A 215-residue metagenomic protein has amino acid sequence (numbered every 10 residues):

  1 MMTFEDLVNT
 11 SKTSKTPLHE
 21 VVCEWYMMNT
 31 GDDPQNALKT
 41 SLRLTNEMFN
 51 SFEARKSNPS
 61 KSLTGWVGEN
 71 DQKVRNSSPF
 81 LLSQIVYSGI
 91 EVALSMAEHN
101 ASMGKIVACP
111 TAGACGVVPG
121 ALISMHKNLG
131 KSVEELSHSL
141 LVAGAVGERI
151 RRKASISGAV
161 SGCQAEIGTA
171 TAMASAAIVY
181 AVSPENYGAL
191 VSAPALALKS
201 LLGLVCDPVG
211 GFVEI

Functional and structural regions predicted by a protein language model:
M1-G104, K127-N128: Generic N-terminal targeting/processing segments that precede catalytic cores or assembly contacts
K56-V67, I156, L204-F212: Flexible, glycine/charged-enriched surface loops at secondary-structure junctions
L81, A108-C115, K127, K131 (+2 more regions): Glycine- and small hydrophobic-enriched segments that form the cores of compact globular domains
L82, L129-L136, S183-L190: Structural helix-adjacent loops and short alpha-helical linkers that scaffold large soluble proteins
S83-N100, E135-S155, S200-C206: Acidic-glycine-rich active-site phosphate/pyrophosphate-binding loop
E98-I123, G162-T171: Glycine/serine-rich anion-binding loops at beta->alpha junctions that coordinate negatively charged ligand groups
P119-K131, I178-S183: Alpha-helical support elements that line or immediately flank enzyme active sites and cofactor-binding pockets
G158-T171, S175-V179, L190-I215: A structural signal for small-residue-enriched, beta-sheet-centric alpha/beta enzyme cores and oligomeric scaffold folds
